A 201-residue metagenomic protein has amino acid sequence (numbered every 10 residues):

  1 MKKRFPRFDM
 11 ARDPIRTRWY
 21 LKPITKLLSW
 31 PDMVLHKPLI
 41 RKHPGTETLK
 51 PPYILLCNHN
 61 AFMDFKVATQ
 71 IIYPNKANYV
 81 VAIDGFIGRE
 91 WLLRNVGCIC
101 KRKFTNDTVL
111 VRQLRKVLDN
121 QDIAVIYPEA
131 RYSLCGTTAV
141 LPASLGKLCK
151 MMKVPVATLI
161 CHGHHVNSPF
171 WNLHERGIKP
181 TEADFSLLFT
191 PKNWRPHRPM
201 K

Functional and structural regions predicted by a protein language model:
T17, L21-K37, E90, R94-G97 (+1 more regions): Short hydrophobic helices that act as membrane-entry/anchoring signals
L27-H59: Helix-to-loop junction immediately C-terminal to a conserved catalytic motif
L49-T105: Catalytic core of membrane glycerolipid acyltransferases/transacylases, capturing the structured, soluble-facing
P52-I54, Q121-Y127, A157: Residue-level preference for the first positions of well-ordered beta-strands
I71, L92, K116, L145-M151: Hydrophobic/aromatic ligand-binding patch that stacks against planar heteroaromatic rings of cofactors or nucleotides
V117-G146: Catalytic-site beta-strand/loop segments enriched in glycine and acidic/polar residues
G136-M200: A cross-family acyltransferase "interaction/gating" segment
